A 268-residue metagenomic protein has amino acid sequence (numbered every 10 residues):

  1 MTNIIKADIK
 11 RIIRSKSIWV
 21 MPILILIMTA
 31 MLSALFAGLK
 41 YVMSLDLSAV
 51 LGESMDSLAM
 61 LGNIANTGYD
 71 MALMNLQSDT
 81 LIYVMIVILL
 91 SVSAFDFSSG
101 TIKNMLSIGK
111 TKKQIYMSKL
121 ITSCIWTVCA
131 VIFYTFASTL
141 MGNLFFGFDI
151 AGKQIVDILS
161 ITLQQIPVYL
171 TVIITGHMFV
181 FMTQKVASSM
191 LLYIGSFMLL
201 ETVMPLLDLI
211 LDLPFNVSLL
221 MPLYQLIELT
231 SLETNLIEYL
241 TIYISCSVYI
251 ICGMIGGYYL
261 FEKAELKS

Functional and structural regions predicted by a protein language model:
M1-L26: Aromatic- and glycine-rich beta-strand/loop motifs that create alpha-glucan
S15-K16, K110-T111, Q184-V186: Short loop-to-helix capping motifs
I18, L24-V92, Y116-Q184, I194 (+2 more regions): Secretory targeting signals
S44, L207-N216: A cytosolic-side transmembrane-helix exit/cap motif
L89-I108, K112-K113, L120: Transmembrane helix boundary and interhelical loop/hinge segments in multi-pass membrane proteins
Q114-Y116, F261: Alpha-helix N-cap/helix-start motif at helix boundaries, enriched for small hydrophobics
V248-S268: Junction motif at the cytosolic side of a transmembrane helix
